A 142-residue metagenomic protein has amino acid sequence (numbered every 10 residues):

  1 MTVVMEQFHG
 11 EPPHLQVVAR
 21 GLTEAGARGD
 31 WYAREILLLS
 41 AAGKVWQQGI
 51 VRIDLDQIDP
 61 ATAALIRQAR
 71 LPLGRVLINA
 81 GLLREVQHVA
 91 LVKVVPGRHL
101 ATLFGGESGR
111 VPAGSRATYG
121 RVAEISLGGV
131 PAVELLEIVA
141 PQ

Functional and structural regions predicted by a protein language model:
M1-Q142: Composition-driven recognition of glycine/serine/threonine/acidic- and proline-rich low-complexity segments and repeats
